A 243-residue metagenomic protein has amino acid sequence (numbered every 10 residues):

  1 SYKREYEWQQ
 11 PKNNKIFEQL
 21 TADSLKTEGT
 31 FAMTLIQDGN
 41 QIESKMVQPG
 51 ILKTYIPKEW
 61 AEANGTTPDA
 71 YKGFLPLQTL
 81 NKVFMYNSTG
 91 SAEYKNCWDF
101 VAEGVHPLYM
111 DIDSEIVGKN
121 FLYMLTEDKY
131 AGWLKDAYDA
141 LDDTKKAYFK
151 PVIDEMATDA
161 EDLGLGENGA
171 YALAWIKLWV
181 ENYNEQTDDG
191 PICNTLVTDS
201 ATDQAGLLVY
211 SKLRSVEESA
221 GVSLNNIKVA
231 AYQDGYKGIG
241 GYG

Functional and structural regions predicted by a protein language model:
S1-S44, N194: Early extracytoplasmic/lumenal segment of secretory-pathway proteins
E18-L25, G29-T34, K53-M85, C97-W98 (+1 more regions): A structural signal for short loop-to-beta-strand junctions that line the ligand-binding cleft of periplasmic/secreted
D23-T34, I51, G104-P107, V197-L208: Alpha-to-beta junction loops
L25-G29, M46, L75-T79, F100-E103 (+4 more regions): Extracellular/periplasmic catalytic domains that process cell-envelope and extracellular macromolecules
D38-G50, P68-K95, D113-Y130, G238-G243: Periplasmic solute-binding protein
A61-T66, Q78-N81, V222-G243: Periplasmic-binding protein-like
S91-L108: Hinge/capping helix and adjacent helix->loop/strand transition within the periplasmic-binding protein
Y130-K228: Ligand-binding pocket segment of bilobal, Venus flytrap-like solute-binding proteins
